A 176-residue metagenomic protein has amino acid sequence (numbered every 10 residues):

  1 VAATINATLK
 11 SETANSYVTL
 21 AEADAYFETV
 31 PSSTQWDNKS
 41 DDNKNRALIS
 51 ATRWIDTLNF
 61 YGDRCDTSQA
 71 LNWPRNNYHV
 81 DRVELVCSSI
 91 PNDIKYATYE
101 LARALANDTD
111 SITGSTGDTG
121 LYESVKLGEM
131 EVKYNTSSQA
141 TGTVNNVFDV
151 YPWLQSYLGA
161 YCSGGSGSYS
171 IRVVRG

Functional and structural regions predicted by a protein language model:
V1-G176: Divalent metal-cofactor coordination and adjacent catalytic microenvironments
